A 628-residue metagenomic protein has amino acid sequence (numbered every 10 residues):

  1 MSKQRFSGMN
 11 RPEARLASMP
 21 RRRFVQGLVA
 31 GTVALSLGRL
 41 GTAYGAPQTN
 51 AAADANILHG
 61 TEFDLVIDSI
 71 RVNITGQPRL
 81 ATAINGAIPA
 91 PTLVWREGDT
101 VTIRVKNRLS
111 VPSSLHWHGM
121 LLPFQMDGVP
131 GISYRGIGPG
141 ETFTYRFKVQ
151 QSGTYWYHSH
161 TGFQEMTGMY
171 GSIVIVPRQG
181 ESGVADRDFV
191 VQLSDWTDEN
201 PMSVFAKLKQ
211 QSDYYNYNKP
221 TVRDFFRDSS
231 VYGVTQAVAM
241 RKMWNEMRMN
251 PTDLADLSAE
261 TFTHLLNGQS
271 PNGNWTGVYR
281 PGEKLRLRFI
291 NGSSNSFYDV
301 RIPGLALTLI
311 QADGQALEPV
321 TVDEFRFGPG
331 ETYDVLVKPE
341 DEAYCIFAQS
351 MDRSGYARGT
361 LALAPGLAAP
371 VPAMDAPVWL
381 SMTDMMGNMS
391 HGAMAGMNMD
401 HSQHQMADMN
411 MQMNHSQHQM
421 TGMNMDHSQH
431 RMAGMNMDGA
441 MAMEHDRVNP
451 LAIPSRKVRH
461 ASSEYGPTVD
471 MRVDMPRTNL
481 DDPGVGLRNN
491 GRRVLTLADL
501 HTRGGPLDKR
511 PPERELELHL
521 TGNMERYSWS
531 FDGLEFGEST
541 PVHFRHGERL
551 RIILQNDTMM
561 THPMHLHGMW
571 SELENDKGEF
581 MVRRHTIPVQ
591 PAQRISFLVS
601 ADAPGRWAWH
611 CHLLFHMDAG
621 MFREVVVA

Functional and structural regions predicted by a protein language model:
M1-P20, A30: N-terminal secretory signal peptides
S2-R5, R11, L58-V184, D256 (+9 more regions): Histidine- and aromatic-enriched segments that form or immediately flank copper-ligand environments
P20-L37: N-terminal export leaders
A43-G45: Boundary at the C-terminal end of the N-terminal hydrophobic targeting segment
A53-A55, Y170-S194, R358-G392, G620-A628: Extracytoplasmic/periplasmic copper-protein system
P78-R79, L193-Y279: Mobile cap/lid helix-loop segments that border enzyme active or cofactor-binding sites and regulate substrate access
M126-D127, R135-G138, V238-G392, G396 (+2 more regions): Histidine- and aromatic-rich segments of cupredoxin/plastocyanin-like copper-binding domains
M389-V448: Histidine-centered metal-binding segments
